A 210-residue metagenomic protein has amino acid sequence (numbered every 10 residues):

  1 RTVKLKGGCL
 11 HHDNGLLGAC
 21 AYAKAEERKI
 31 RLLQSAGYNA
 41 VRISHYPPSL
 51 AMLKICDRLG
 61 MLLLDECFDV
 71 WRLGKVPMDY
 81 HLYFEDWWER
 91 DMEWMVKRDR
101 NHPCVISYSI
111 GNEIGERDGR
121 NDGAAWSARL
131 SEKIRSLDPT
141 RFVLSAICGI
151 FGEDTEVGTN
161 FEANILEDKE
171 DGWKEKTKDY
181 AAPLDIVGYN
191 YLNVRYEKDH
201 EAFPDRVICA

Functional and structural regions predicted by a protein language model:
R1-R129, K133, P139, V143-L144: Active-site-adjacent substrate/metal-binding segments within catalytic domains of carbohydrate-active enzymes
A125-A210: Extracellular glycoside hydrolase catalytic/binding regions
